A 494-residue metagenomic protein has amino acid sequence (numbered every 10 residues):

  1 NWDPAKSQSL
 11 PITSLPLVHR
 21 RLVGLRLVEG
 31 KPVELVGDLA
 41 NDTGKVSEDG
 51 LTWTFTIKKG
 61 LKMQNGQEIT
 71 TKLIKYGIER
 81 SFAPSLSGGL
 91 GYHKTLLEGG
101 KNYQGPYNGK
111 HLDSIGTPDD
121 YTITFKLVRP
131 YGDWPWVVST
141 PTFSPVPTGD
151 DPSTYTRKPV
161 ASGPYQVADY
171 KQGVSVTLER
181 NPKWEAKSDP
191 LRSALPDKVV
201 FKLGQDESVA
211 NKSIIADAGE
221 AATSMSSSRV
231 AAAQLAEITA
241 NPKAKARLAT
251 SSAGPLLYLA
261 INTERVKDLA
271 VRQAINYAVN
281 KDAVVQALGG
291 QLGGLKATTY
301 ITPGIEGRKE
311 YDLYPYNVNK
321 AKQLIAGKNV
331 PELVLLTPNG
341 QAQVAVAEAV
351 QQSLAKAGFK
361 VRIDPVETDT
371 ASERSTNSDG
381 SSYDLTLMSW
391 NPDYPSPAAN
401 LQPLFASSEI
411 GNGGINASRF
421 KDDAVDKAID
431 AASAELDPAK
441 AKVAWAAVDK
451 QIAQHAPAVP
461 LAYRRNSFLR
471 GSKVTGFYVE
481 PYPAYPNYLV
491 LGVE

Functional and structural regions predicted by a protein language model:
N1-E48, V160: N-terminal lobe/hinge region of extracytoplasmic solute-binding protein
T56, K75, L86-P147, D169-K171: Surface-exposed binding/hinge segments that line and control ligand-binding clefts or catalytic entry sites
I69-E79, D120-L127, G163-P164, A194-K198 (+4 more regions): Alpha-helical secondary-structure segments
G88, A168-E179, S188, V200-T263: Extracellular/periplasmic solute-recognition and catalytic clefts
K126-A194, K198: Gly/Pro-rich hinge or "lid" segments in bacterial periplasmic/extracellular proteins
A270-Q273, K360-S372, Q402-G471, E494: Extracytoplasmic/peripheral linker and loop segments enriched in polar/acidic and small residues with frequent Thr/Pro
G294-L324, G340-A345: Structural transition elements
F468-E494: Long beta-strand-rich cores associated with HINT superfamily self-processing modules
